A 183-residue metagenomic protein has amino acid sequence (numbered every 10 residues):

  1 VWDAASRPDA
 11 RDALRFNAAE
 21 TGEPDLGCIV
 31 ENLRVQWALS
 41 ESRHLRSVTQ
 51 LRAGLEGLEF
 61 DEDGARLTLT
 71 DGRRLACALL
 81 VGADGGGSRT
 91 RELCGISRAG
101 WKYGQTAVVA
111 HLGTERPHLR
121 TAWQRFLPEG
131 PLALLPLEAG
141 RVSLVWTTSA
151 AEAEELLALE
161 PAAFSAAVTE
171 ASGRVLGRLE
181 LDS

Functional and structural regions predicted by a protein language model:
V1-L93, G100-T106: Conserved N-terminal helical subregion
P8, E115-L119, E152-A153: Short helix-loop capping/hinge motifs at secondary-structure junctions, enriched in acidic/polar residues
R11, R120-W123, R141-W146: Short, well-ordered strand-loop elements centered on a beta-strand within folded domains, enriched for acidic residues
D25-G27, G113, A153-A158: Flexible, glycine/proline-enriched loop segments at strand-loop-helix junctions that form or flank small-ligand binding
A53, D61, T70, E115 (+2 more regions): A short, compositionally biased micro-patch
L67, A110, L144-W146: Preference for bulky hydrophobic residues occupying beta-strand positions in well-ordered beta-sheet regions
L93-C94, T106-L135, V175-E180: Flavin-dependent oxidoreductases
L127-S183: Conserved FAD/dinucleotide-binding core of flavoprotein oxidoreductases
